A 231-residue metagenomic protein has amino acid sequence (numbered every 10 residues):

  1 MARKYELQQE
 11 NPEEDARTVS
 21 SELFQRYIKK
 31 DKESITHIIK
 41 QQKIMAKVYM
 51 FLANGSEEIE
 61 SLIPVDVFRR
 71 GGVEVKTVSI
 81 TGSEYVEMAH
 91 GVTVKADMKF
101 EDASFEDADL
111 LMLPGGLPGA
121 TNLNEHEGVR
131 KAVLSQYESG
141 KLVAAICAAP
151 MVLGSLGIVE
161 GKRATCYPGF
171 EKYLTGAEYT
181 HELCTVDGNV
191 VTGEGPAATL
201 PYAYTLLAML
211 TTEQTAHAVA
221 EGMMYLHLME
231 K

Functional and structural regions predicted by a protein language model:
A2, A16-T18, T36: Ala/Thr-enriched low-complexity intrinsically disordered regions
A2-P12: Extreme N-terminal basic, low-complexity initiation segments that serve as generic localization/processing leaders
P12-E13, S20-F24: Intrinsically disordered, low-complexity segments enriched in serine/proline and basic residues
Q25-I44: Short, Lys/Arg-enriched N-terminal segments with co-localized hydrophobic residues within the first ~10-30 amino acids
A46-M50, S56, R70-I80, A96-K231: Active-site-adjacent pocket-lining segments in enzyme domains
S56-E60, Y85: Short N-terminal binding/cap micro-motifs at the start of the first secondary-structure element
Y85-D97: A cross-family phosphate/adenosyl-ligand binding-site feature
